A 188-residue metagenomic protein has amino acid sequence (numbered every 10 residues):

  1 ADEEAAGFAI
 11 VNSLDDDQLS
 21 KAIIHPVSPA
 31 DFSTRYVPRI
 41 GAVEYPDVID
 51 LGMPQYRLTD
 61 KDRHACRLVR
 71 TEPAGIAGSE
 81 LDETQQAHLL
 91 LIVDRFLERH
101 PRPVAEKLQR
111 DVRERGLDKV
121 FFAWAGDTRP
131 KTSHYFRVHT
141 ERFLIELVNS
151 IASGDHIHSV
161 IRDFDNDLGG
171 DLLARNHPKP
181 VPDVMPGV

Functional and structural regions predicted by a protein language model:
A1-V188: A cross-kingdom marker for long, charged
